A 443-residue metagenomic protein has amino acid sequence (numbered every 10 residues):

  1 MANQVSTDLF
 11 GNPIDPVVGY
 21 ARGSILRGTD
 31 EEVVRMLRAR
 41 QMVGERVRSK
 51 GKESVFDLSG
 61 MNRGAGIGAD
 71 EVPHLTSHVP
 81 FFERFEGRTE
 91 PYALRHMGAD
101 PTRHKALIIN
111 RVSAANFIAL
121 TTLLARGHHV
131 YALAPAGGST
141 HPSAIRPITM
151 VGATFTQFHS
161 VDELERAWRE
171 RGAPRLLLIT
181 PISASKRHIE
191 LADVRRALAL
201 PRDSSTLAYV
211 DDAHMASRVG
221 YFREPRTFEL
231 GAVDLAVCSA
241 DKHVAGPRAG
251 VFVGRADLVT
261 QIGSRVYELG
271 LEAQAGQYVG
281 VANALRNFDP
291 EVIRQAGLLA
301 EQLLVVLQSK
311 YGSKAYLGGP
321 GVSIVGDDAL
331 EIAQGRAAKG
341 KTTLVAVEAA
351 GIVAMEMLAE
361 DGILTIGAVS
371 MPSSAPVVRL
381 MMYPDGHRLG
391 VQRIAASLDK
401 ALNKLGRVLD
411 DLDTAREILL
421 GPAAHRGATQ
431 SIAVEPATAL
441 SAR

Functional and structural regions predicted by a protein language model:
M1-N62, Q308, G319, A415-R443: N-terminal glycine-rich, Lys/His-bearing helix-loop that initiates the first secondary-structure elements of many
A2-E32, Y316-E417: Conserved C-terminal alpha-helix-loop-beta "cap" of PLP-dependent enzymes that closes/shapes the active-site mouth
S6-V17, R88, Y92-I293, L304-Y311 (+5 more regions): Conserved PLP-enzyme active-site core in the AAT-like
L26, E32-I118, P142-P147: Conserved N-terminal alpha-helix of the aminotransferase class I/II PLP-enzyme fold
R40-K52, D70-T76, M215-Y221, D234-S239 (+3 more regions): Short, mixed-charge, low-aromatic patches
V79, V251-G254, A338: Short, surface-exposed, charged loop/turn segments at secondary-structure junctions
